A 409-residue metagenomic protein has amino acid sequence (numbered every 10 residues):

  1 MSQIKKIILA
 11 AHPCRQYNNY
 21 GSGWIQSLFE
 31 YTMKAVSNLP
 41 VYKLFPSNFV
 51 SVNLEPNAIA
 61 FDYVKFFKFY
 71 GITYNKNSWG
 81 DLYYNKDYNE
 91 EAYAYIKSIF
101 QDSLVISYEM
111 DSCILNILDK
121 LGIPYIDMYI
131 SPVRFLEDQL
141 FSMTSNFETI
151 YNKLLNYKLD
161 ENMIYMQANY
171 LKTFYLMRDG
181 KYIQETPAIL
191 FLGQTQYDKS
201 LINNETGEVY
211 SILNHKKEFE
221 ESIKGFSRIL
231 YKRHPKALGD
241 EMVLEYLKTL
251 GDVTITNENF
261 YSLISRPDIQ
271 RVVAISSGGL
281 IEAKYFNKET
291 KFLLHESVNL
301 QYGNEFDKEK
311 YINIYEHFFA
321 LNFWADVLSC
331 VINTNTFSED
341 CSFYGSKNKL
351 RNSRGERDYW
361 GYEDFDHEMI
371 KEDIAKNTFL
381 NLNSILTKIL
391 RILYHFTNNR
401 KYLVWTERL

Functional and structural regions predicted by a protein language model:
M1-D87, D358-L409: N-terminal pre-catalytic "stem/leader" segment of glycosyltransferase-like enzymes
I8-C14, L44-F49, Y129-S131, T186-S200 (+2 more regions): Short loop/turn segments at strand-loop or loop-helix junctions that form parts of catalytic or ligand-binding pockets
K43-K76, K216-T256: Catalytic donor nucleotide-activated moiety binding site of glycosyltransferases and closely related
L54-Y129: Extended catalytic core of nucleotide-activated donor transferases of GT-like folds
D87-Y93, S227, P235-I281, Y285: Donor nucleotide-activated moiety binding/catalytic core segment of transferases that use nucleotide-activated donors
I106-I117, E258-N304: A donor-sugar binding/catalytic signature common to diverse glycosyltransferases and related nucleotide-sugar
S142-T186, Q301-L409: Leloir-type glycosyltransferase catalytic cores
D179-G180, Q184-V243: Conserved catalytic-core segment of nucleotide-activated headgroup transferases in glycan assembly
